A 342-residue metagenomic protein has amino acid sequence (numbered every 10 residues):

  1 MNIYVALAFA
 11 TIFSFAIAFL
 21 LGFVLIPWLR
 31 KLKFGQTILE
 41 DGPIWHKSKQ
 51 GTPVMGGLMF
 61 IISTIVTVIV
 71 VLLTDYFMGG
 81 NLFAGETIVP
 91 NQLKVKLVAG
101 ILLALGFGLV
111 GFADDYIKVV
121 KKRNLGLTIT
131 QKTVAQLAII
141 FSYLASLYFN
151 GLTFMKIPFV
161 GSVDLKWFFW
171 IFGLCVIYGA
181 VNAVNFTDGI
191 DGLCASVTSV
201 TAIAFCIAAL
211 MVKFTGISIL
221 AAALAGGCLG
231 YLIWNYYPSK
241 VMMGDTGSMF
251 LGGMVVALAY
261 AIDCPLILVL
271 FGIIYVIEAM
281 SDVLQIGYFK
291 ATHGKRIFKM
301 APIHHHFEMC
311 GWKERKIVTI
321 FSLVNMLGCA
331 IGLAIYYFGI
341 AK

Functional and structural regions predicted by a protein language model:
M1-R30, I61-F112, F141-Y143, L147-Y148 (+1 more regions): Alpha-helical transmembrane segments
L25-K47: Juxtamembrane linker/hinge segments adjacent to transmembrane helices in membrane proteins
F34, K122-R123, T246: Juxtamembrane helix-loop transition segments at the membrane interface in multi-pass membrane proteins
L39-P53, K122-A135, H304, M309: Juxtamembrane helix-capping/reentrant segments at transmembrane boundaries
V120-T128, M155-V163: Membrane interface segments of multi-pass transport proteins and intramembrane proteases
L127-L152: Internal, non-catalytic "lid/hinge" segments that mediate substrate recognition, gating, inter-domain movement
